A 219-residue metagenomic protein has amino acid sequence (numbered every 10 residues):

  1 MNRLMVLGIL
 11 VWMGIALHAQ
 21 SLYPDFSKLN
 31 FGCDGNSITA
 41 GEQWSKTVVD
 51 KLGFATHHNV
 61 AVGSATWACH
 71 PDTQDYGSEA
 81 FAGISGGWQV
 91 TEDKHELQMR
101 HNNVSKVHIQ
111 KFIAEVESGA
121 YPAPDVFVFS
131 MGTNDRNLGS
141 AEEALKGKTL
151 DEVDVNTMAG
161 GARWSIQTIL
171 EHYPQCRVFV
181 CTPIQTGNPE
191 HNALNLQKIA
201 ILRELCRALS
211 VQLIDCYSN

Functional and structural regions predicted by a protein language model:
N2-G8: Sec-dependent signal peptide recognition, specifically the positively charged N-region followed immediately by
L10-H18: Hydrophobic h-region of N-terminal signal peptides that target proteins for export in Gram-negative bacteria
Q20-P24: Cleaved targeting-peptide boundary
D25-C33, I38-E152, N156: Conserved SGNH/GDSL esterase-like catalytic core that processes O-acyl groups on lipids and polysaccharides
V49, I169-E171: N-terminal cationic-hydrophobic initiation segments that often serve targeting/anchoring roles
G53, P174-Q175: Proline-centered flexible-loop/turn and helix-kink motifs
F112, M158-S165, K198-L202: A general structural detector for well-ordered alpha-helical segments in enzyme core domains, enriched
T168, C176-S218: Substrate-gating cap/lid alpha-helix
